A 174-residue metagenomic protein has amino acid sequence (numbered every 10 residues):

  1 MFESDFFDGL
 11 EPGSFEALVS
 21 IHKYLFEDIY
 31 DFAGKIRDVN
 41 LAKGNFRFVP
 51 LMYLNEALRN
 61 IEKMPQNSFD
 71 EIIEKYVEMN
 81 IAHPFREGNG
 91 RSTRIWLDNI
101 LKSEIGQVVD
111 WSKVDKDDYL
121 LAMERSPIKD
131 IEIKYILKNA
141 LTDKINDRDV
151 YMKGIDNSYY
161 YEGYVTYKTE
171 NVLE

Functional and structural regions predicted by a protein language model:
M1-E174: FIC/Doc superfamily catalytic core
